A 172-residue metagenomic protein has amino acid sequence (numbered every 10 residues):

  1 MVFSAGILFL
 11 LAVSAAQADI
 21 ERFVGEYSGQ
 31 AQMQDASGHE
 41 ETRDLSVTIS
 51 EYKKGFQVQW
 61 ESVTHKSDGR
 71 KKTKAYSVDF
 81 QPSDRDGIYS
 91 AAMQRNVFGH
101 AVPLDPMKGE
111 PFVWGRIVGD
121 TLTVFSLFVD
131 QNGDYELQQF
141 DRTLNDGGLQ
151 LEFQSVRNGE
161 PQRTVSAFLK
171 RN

Functional and structural regions predicted by a protein language model:
V2-A12: Bacterial N-terminal signal peptides
A15-S28, E51: N-terminal helix-cap/turn-to-beta initiation motif at the start of protein domains
A31-Q32, Q59-T64, T123-D130, E152-S155: Short beta-strand segments that buttress and anchor functional surface loops
Q34-E40, H65-K72, D130-E136, R157-P161: Short, cysteine-centered beta-strand-loop-beta hairpins and adjacent loop/turn segments enriched in charged/polar
E41-S83: N-terminal glycine/threonine-rich, aromatic-flanked beta-hairpin/loop signature
H65-G119: Predominantly extracellular/secreted and cell-surface proteins with exposed, flexible low-complexity segments
L104-L144: Acidic, glycine-rich flexible loop segments
Y135-N172: Edge beta-strand at a domain terminus
